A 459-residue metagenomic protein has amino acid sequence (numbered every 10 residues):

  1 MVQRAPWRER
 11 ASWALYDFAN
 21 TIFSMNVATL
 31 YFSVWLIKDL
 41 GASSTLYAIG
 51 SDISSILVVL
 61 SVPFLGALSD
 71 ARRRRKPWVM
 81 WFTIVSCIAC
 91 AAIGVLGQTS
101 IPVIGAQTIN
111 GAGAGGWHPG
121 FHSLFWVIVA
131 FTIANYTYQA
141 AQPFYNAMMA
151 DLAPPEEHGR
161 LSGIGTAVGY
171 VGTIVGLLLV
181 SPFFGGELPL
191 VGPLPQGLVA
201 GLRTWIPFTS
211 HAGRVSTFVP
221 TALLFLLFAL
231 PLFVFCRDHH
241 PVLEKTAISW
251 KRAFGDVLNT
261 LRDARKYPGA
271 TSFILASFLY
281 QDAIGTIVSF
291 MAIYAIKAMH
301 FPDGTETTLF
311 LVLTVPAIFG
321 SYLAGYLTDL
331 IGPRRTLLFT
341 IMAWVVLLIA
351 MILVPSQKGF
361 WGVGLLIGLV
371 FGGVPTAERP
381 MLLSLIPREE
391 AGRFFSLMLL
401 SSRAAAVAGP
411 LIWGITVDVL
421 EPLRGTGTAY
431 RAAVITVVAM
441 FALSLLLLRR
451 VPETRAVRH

Functional and structural regions predicted by a protein language model:
M1-R10, D238-L275: Juxtamembrane intracellular "pre-TM" segments in multi-pass secondary transporters
V2-V59, G269-P302, E306-L309: Helix-loop boundary and gating motifs at the non-cytosolic
R10, G94-G97, L224-F235, I435-H459: Multi-pass alpha-helical transporter architecture, strongest for 12-TM Major Facilitator/SLC carriers used
L60-R74, F319-G332, V417: Helix-to-loop junctions at the C-terminal end of transmembrane segments in multipass secondary transporters
P77-A92, R335-A350: Structural signature of the two symmetry-related core transmembrane helices
T83, A89, V95-L96, P102-A141 (+1 more regions): Hydrophobic core of transmembrane alpha-helices in multi-pass small-molecule transporters, especially MFS/SLC-type
A140-A153, G373-P387: Intracellular juxtamembrane helix-capping segments at the cytosolic ends of symmetry-related transmembrane helices
F184-L223, I415-M440: A membrane-interface helix-boundary motif in multi-pass transporters
